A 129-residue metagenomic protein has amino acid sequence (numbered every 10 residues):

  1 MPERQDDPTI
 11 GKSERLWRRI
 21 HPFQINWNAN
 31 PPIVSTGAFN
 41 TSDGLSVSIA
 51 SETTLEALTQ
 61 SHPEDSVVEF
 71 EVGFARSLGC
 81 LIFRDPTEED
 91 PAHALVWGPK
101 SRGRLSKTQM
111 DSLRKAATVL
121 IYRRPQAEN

Functional and structural regions predicted by a protein language model:
M1-G44: ADP-ribose/NAD+-binding catalytic cleft of ART/PARP-like enzymes
M1-Q5, D65, R124-N129: Intrinsically disordered, low-complexity terminal and linker regions
Q5, R19, N28-A29, Q60 (+4 more regions): Compositionally biased, intrinsically disordered/low-complexity regions enriched for serine, proline and threonine
K12, P22, V34, D65 (+2 more regions): Alpha-helical structural elements
W27, E71, S112-L113: Generic signature of intrinsically disordered, low-complexity, basic-rich segments and short cationic peptides
T36-G103: ADP-ribosyltransferase catalytic core
K100-N129: C-terminal partner/receptor-binding element of secreted or periplasmic proteins
